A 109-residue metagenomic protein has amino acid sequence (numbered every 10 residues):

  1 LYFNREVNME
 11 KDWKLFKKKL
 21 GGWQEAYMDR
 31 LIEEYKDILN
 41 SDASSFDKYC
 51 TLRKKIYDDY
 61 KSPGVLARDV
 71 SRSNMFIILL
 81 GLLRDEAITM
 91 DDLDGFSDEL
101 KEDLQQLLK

Functional and structural regions predicted by a protein language model:
F3-K109: Acidic, Ser/Pro/Thr-rich low-complexity regulatory regions and the short amphipathic helical interaction modules they
